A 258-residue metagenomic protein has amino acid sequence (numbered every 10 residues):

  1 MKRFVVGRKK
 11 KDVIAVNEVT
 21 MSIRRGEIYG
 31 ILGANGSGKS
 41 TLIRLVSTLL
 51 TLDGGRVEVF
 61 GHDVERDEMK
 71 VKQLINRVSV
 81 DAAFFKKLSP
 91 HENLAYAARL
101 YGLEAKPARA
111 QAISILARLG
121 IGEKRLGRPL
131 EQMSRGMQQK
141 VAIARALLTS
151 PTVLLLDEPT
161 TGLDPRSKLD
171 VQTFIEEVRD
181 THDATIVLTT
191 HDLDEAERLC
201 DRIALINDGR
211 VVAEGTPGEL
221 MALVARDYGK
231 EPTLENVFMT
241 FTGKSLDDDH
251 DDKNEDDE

Functional and structural regions predicted by a protein language model:
N76, A95, R99, P107-R125: Conserved ABC ATPase "signature" region
P129-M133: Conserved ABC ATPase signature
S150: Conserved catalytic motifs of ABC-family nucleotide-binding domains
L154-D157: Catalytic Walker B motif of ABC-type/P-loop ATPase nucleotide-binding domains
L169-H182: Helical segment within the ABC ATPase nucleotide-binding domain
E214-G215: ABC ATPase "signature
